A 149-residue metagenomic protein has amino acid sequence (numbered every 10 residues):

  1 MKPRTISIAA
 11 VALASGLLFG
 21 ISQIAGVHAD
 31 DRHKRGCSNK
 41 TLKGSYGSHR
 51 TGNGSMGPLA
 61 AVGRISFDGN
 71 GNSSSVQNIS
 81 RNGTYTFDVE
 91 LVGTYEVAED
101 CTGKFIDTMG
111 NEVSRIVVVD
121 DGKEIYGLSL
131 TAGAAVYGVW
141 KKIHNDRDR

Functional and structural regions predicted by a protein language model:
M1-I6: N-terminal secretory signal peptides that target proteins for export/translocation
I8, I21-R149: Mature soluble binding/inhibitory domains
A10-G20: Bacterial N-terminal signal peptides
